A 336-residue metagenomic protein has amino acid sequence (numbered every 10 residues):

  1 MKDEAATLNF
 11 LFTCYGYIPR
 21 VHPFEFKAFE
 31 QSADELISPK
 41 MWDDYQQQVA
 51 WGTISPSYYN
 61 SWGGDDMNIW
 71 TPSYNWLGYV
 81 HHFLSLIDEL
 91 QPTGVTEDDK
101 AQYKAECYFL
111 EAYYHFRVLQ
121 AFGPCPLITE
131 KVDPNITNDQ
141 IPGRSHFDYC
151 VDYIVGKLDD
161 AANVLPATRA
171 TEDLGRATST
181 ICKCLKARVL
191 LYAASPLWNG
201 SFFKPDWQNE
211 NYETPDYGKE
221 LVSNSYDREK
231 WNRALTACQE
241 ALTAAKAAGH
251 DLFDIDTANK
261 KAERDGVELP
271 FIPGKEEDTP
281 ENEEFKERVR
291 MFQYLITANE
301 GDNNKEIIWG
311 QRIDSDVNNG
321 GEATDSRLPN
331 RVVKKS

Functional and structural regions predicted by a protein language model:
M1-V49, T180, L191-S336: An aromatic- and glycine-enriched ligand-binding surface/loop that stacks and positions planar moieties
D3-K27, W42-F122, T137-L174: Conserved, well-structured interaction surfaces
L77-H81, K183-R188: Well-ordered alpha-helical segments within folded domains of soluble proteins
Q102, P124, A177-C184, N304-I308: Extracellular structured ligand-interaction cores
Y114-G123, K186-K204: Extended, well-ordered alpha-helical segments in internal regulatory regions
C125, D133-N135, V189, D314-D316: Solvent-exposed loop/turn segments at secondary-structure junctions within structured extracellular/periplasmic domains
E130-N135, W207-N211: Short, conserved phosphate-binding/catalytic loop or strand-edge motifs used in phosphoryl-/nucleotidyl-transfer
